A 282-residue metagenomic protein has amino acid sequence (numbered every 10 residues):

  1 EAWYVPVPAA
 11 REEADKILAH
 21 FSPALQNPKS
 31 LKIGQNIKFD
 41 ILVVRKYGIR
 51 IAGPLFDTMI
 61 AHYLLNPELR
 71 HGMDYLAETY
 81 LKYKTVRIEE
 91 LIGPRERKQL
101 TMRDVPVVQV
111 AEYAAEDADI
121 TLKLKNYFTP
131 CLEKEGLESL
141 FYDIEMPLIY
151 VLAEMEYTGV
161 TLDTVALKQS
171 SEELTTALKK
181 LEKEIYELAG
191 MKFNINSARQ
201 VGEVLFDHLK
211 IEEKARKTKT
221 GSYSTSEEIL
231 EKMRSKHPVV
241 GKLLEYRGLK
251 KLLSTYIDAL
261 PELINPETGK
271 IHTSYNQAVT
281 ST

Functional and structural regions predicted by a protein language model:
E1-A9, Q26, Q35-I37, A52 (+5 more regions): Conserved "right-hand" nucleotidyltransferase catalytic core of DNA-directed polymerases
E13-K29: Short, basic/hydrophobic alpha-helical segments
K38-D40, D57: Short, solvent-exposed loop/turn segments at secondary-structure junctions
D40-G48: Short Gly/Thr/Asp-enriched flexible loops that form oxyanion-binding sites at enzyme active sites
I51-M59: Short hydrophobic/aromatic-enriched beta-strand-loop microsegments
I60-L65: Long, compositionally biased intrinsically disordered terminal regions
